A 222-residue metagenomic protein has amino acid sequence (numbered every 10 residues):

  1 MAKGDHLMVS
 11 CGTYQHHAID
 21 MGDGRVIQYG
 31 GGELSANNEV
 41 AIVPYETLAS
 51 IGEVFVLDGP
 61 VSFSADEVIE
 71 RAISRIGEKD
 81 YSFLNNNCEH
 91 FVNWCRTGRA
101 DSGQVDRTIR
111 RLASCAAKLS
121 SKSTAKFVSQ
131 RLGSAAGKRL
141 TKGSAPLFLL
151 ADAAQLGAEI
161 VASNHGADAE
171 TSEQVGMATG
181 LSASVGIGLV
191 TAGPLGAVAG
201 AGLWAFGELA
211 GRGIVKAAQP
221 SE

Functional and structural regions predicted by a protein language model:
M1-H6, A49, A65, I69 (+3 more regions): Residue-level signal for well-ordered alpha-helical segments
M1-P60: Glycine-rich catalytic cores of cysteine/serine-nucleophile enzymes that process amide/ester linkages in cell-envelope
M8-C11, Y29, L48-S123: N-terminal capping segments
I109-P220: Membrane-active amphipathic alpha-helices enriched in small hydrophobic residues
